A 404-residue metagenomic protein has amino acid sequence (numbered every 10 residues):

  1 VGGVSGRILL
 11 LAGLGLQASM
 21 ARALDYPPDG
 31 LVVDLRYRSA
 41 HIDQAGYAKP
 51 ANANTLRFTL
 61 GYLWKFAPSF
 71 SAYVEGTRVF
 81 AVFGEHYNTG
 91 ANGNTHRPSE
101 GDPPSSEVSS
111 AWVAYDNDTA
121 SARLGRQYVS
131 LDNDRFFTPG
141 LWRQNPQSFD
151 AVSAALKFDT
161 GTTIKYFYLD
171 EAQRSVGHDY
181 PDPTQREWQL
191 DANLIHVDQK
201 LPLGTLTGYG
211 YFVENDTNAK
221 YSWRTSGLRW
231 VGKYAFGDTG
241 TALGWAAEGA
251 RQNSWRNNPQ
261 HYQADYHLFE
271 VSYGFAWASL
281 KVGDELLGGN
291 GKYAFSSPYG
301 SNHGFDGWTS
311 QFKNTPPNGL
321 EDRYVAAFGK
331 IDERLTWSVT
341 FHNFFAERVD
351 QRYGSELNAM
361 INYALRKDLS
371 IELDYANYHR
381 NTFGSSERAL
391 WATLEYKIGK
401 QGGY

Functional and structural regions predicted by a protein language model:
V1-V4: N-terminal secretory signal peptides that target proteins for export/translocation
G6-Q17: Bacterial N-terminal signal peptides
M20-R126, V152-K157, Q199, Y221 (+6 more regions): Beta-barrel outer-membrane channel/assembly domains of diderm bacteria
R78, Y128-S130, D170-A172, F212-E214 (+4 more regions): Active-site-proximal loop/turn and secondary-structure-junction residues that shape catalytic pockets, frequently
E85-V108, D118-A219, R224-L228, K292-A326 (+2 more regions): Surface-exposed coil loops of outer-membrane beta-barrel proteins
G177, N257-P259, K292-F295, V349-D350 (+1 more regions): Short, well-ordered secondary-structure micro-motifs
G204-T205, A276-L280, L335-W337: Short, structured loop/turn "capping" segments at alpha-beta junctions
N258-N302: Long, well-ordered mid-to-C-terminal structural blocks that present hydrophobic/aromatic surfaces
